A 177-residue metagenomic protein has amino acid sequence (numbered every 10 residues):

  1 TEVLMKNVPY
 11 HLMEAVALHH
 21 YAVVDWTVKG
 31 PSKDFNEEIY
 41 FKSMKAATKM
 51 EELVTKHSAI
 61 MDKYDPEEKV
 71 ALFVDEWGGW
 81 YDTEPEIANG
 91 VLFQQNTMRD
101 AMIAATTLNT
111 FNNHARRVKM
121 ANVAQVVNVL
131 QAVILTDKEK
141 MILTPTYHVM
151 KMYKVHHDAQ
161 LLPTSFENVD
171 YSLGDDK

Functional and structural regions predicted by a protein language model:
T1, E52, R99-I103: Short, glycine/acidic-rich beta->alpha junctions
E2-T48, V70-A71, D75-P85, F93 (+2 more regions): Aromatic- and acid-rich polysaccharide-binding/catalytic face of secreted or lumenal carbohydrate-active enzymes
H20, K69-K177: Aromatic/acidic polysaccharide-binding cleft in carbohydrate-active enzymes
H57: Active-site-proximal structural segments of metal-dependent nucleotidyl cyclase/transferase enzymes
M61: Conserved hydrophobic residues forming the short capping helix/wall of the S-adenosyl-L-methionine
